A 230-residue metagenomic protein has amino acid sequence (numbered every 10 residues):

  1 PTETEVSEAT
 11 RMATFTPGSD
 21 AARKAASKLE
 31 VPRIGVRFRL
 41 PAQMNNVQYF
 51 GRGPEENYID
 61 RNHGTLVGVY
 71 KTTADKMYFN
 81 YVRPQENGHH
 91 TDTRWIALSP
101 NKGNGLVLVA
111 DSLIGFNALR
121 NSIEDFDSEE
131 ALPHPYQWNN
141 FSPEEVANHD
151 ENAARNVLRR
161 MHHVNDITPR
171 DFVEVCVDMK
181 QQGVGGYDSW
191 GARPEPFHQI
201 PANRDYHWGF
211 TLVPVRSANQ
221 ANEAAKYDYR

Functional and structural regions predicted by a protein language model:
P1-R230: Beta-strand/loop-rich accessory regions of lumenal/periplasmic or secreted enzymes, predominantly carbohydrate-active
